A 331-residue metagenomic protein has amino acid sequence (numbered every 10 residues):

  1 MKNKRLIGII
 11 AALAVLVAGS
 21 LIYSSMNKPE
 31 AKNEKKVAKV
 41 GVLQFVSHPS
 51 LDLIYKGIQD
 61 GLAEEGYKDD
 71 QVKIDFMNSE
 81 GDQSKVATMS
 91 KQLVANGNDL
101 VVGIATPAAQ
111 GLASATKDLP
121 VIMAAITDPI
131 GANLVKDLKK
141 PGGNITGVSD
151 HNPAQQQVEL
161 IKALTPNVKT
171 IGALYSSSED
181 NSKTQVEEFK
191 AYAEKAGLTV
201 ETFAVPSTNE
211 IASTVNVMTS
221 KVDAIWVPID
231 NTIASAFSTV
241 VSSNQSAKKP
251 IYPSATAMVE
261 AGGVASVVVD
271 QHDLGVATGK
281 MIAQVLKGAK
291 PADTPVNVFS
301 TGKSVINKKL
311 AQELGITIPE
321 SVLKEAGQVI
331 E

Functional and structural regions predicted by a protein language model:
M1-A38: Short, low-complexity disordered leader/linker segments with a strong preference for bacterial N-terminal type II
V37-Q59, E65, D75-S84, S178 (+1 more regions): Extracytoplasmic "Venus flytrap"
I58, T146-A193, P295-L310: An alpha-beta-alpha
K73-A95, A204-M218: Structural motif
S79-V135, D230-Q245: Beta-alpha junction/loop-to-helix N-cap segments that form part of ligand/metal-binding clefts
G111, D118-A154, I251-A265: Flexible loop/hinge segments that line or gate small-molecule binding clefts
P129-V168, D270-A289: Hydrophobic alpha-helical segments within soluble ligand-binding/sensing domains
A257-K309: Flexible loop/turn connectors
